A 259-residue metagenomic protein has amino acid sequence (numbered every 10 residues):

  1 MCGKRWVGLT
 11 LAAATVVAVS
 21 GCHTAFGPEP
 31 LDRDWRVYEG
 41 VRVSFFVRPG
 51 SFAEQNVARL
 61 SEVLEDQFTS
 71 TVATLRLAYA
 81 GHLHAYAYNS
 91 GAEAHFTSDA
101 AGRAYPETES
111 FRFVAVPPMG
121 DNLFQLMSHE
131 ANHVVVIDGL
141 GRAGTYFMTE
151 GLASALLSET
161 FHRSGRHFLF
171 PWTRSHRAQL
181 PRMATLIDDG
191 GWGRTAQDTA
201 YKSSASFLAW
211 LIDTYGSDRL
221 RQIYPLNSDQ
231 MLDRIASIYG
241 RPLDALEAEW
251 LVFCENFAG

Functional and structural regions predicted by a protein language model:
M1-T10: Bacterial N-terminal signal peptides that target proteins for export
A18-G21: C-terminal motif of bacterial Sec signal peptides marking the signal peptidase cleavage site
H23-A25: Bacterial signal peptide processing site
G27-T145, M231-D233: Juxtacatalytic substrate-recognition/specificity segment
D99-F111, N122, G139-G259: Acidic/His/Gly-enriched intrinsically disordered linker/tail segments that often contain short helix/coil "MoRF-like"
